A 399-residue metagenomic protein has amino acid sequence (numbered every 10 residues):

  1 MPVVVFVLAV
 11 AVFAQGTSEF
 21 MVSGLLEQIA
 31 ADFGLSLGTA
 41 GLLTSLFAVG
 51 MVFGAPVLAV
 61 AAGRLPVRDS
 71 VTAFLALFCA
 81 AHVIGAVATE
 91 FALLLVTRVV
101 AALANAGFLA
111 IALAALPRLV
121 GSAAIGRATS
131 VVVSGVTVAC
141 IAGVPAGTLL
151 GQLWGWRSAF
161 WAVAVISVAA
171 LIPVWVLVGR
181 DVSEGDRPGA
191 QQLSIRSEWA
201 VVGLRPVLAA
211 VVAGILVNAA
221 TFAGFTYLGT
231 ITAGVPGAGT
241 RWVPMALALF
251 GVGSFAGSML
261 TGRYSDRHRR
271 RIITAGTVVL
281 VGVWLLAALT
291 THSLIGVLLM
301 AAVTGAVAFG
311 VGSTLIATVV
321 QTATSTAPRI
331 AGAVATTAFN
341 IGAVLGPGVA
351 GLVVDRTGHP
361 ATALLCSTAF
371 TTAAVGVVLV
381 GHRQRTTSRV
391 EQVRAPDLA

Functional and structural regions predicted by a protein language model:
V10, L77-I84, A92-A101, I295-V303: Paired small-residue
D32-G34, P66, V87-L93, A104 (+2 more regions): Helix-breaking motifs and short loop linkers at transmembrane-helix boundaries and internal kinks in secondary membrane
F53-A92: Conserved MFS/SLC helix-loop-helix module at the cytosolic interface between two early adjacent transmembrane helices
G54-V67, G257-R269, V354-D355: Helix-to-loop junctions at the C-terminal end of transmembrane segments in multipass secondary transporters
T97-V138: Cytoplasmic helix-loop-helix junction between adjacent transmembrane helices in 12-TM secondary transporters
A164-D186, V377-G381: C-terminal membrane-cytosol helix-exit motif in multi-pass small-molecule transporters
R271-L315: C-terminal transmembrane helical hairpin of 12-TM major facilitator-type secondary transporters
T322-H359, S367: A late C-terminal transmembrane helix in Major Facilitator Superfamily
